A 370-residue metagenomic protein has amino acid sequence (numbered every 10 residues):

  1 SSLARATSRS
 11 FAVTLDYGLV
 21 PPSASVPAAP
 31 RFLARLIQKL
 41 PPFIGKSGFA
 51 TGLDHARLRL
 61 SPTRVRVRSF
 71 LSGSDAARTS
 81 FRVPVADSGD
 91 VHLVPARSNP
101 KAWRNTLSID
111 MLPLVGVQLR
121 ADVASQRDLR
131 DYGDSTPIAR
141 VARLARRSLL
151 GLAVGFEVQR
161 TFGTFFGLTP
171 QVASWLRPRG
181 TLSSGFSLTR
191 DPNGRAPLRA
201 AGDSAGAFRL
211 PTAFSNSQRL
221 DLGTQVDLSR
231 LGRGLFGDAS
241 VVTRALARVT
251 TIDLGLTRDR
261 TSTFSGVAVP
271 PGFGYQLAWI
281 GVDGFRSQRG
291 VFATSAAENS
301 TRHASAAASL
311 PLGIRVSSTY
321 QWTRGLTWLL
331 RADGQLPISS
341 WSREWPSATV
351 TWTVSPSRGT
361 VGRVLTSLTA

Functional and structural regions predicted by a protein language model:
S1-T369: Exposed, low-structure sequence patches enriched in small/polar residues
